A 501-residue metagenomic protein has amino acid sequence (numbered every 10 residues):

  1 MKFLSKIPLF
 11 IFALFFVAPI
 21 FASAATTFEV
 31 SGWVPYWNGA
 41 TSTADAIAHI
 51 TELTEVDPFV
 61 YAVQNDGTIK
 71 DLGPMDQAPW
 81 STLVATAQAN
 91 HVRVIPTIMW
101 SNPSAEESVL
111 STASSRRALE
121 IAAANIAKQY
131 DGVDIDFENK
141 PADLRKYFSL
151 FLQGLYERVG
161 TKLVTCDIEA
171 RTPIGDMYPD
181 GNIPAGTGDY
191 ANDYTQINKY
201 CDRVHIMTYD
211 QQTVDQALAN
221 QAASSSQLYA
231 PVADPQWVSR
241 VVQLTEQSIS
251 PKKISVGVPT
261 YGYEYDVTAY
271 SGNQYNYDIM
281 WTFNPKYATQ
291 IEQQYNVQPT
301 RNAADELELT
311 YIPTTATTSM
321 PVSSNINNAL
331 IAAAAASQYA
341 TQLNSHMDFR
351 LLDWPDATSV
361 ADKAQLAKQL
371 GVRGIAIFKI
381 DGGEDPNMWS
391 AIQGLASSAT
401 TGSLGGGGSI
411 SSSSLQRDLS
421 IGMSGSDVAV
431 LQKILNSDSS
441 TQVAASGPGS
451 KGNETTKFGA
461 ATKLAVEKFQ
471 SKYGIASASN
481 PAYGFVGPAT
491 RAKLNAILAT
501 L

Functional and structural regions predicted by a protein language model:
A25-A122: Glycan-recognition patch characteristic of GH18 chitinases/ENGases and related GlcNAc/peptidoglycan-binding proteins
Y36-I50, L110-A127, P184-T195, P355-K368: Short, acidic/polar
V56, I135, V204, V256 (+2 more regions): Conserved, mostly hydrophobic/aromatic
T68-A78, K140-Q290: Substrate-binding surface in catalytic domains of secreted glycosidases
M99, T401-T456, A461, A499-L501: Acidic, Ser/Thr/Pro/Gly-enriched interdomain connector segments
K253, T260-Q365, L395-A396: Glycan-binding loop/region signatures in secreted carbohydrate-active enzymes
S359-L404: Acidic/aromatic/glycine-rich contiguous surface patches that form carbohydrate-binding/processing clefts and analogous
G394, T455-L464, K468-L501: Extracellular LysM carbohydrate-binding repeats and other cell-envelope/extracellular binding modules
